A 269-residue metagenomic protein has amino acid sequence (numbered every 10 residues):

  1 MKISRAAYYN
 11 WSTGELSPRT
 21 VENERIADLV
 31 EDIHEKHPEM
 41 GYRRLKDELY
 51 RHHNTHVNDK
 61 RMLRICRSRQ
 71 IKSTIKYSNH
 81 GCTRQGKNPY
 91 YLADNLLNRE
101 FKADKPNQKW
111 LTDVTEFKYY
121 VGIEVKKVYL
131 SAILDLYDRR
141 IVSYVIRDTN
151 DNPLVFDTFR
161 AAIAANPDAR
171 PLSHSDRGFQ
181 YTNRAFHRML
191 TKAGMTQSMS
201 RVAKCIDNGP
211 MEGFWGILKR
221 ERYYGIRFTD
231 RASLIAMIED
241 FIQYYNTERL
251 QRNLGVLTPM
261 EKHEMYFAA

Functional and structural regions predicted by a protein language model:
M1, Y8, V30, L45 (+13 more regions): Mobile genetic element proteins and their domesticated derivatives, centered on retroelements and DNA transposons
I3-K105, K204, T258-F267: Basic, flexible linker segments flanking DNA-binding modules in nucleic acid-interacting mobile-element proteins
L16, T191-M195, I217-A269: C-terminal domain-tail junction helix/linker
E39, H53-N54, F101-K102, Y120 (+3 more regions): Conserved, non-catalytic sequence blocks in retroelement Pol enzymes and Pol-derived host proteins
R99-V142: An active-site-proximal beta-strand-loop segment
K126, V145-N166: Active-site beta-loop-alpha junctions of metal-dependent nucleic acid enzymes, especially the RNase H-like/DDE
D138-Y144, Q197-S200, Y224-G225: Short small-residue beta-strand/loop micro-motif enriched in glycine and branched aliphatics
S175-R177, N183-F186, Q197-K219, D230-E239 (+1 more regions): RNase H-like two-metal-ion nuclease catalytic core shared by retroviral integrases and related mobile-element nucleases
